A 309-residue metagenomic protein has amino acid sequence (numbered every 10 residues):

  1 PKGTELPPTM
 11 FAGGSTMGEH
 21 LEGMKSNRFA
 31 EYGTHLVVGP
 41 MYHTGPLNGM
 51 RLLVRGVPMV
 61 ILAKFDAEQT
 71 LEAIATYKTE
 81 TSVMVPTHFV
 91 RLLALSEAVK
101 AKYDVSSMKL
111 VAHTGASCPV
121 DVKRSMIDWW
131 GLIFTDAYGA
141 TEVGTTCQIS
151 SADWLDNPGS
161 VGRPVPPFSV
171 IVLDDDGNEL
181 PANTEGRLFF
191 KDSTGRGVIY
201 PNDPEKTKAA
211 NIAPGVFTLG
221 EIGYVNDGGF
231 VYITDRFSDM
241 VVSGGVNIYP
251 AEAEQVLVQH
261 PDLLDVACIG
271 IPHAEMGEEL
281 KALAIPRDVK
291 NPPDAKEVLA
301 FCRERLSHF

Functional and structural regions predicted by a protein language model:
P1-K2, S117: Conserved helicase ATPase motor motifs in RecA-like P-loop NTPase domains
G3-T34, Y42-E80, L95: Conserved AMP-binding/adenylation subdomain of ANL enzymes
G33-T34, L110, R187: Residues that mark the start of a beta-strand
V54-V57, E80-V83, L95-N157, S169 (+1 more regions): Gly/Ser/Thr-rich phosphate-binding loop
E72, S82, D192, K206-A209 (+1 more regions): AMP-binding/adenylate-forming catalytic core of the ANL superfamily
G115, G139, G162, E221 (+1 more regions): Active-site glycine-centered loops adjacent to acidic/histidine catalytic or metal-binding residues that shape
T135-E142, G162, I269-P272: Beta-strand->loop->alpha-helix junctions that form or flank phosphate-binding loops in nucleotide-handling enzymes
P164-P167, N178-A210, F230, V246-I248: Conserved ATP/PPi-binding loop(s) of AMP-dependent carboxylate-activating enzymes
